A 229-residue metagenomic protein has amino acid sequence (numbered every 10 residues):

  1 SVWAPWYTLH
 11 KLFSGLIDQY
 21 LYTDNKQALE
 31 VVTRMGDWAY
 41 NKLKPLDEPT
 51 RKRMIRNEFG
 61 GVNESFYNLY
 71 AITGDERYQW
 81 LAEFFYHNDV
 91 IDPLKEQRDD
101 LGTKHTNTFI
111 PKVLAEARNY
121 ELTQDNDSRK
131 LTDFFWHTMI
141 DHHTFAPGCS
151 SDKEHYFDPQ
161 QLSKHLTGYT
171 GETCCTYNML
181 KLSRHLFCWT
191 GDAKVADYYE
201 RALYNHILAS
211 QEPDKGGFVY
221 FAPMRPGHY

Functional and structural regions predicted by a protein language model:
S1-Y229: Glycan-recognition and catalytic cores of secretory/periplasmic carbohydrate-active enzymes
